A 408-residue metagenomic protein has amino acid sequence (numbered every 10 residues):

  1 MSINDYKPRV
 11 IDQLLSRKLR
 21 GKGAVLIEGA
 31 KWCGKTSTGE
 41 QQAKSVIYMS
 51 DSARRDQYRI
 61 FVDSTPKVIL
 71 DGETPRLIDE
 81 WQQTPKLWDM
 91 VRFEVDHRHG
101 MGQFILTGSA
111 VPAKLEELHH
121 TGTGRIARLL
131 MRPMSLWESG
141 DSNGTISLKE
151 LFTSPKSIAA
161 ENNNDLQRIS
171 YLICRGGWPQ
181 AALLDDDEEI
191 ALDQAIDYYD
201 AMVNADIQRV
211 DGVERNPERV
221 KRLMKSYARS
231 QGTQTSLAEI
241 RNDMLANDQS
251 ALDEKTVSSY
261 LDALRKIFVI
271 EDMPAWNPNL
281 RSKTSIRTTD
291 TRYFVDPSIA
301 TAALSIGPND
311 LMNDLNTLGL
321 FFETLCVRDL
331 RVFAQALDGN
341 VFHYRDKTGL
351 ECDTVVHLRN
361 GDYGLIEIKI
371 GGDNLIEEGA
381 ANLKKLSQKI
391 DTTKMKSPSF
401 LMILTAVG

Functional and structural regions predicted by a protein language model:
M1-S16: N-terminal pre-Walker A segment at the start of P-loop NTPase domains
S2, E116-T233: Interdomain motor-coupling "hinge/lid" segment immediately C-terminal to the ATP-binding subdomain of NTP-driven enzymes
I27: Hydrophobic anchor at the beta1->P-loop junction of P-loop NTPases
K35-T36: Conserved lysine of the Walker
V46-P75: Short glycine-rich substrate-engagement loop in P-loop NTPases that contacts/grips substrate
W88-P112, H120: Conserved catalytic/switch belt of AAA+ P-loop NTPases
D186-D362: Accessory nucleic acid-recognition modules appended to NTPase machines
I370-G408: Catalytic cores of nucleic-acid endonucleases
